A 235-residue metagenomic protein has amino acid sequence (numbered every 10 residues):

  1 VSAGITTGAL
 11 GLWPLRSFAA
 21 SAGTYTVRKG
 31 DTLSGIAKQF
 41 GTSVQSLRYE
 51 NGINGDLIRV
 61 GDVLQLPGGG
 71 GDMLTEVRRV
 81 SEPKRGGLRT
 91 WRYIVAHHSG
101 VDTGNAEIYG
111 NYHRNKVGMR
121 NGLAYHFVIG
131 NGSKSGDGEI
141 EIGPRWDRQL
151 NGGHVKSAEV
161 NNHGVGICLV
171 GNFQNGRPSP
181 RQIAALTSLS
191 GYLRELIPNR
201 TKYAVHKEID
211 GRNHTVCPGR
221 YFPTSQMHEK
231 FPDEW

Functional and structural regions predicted by a protein language model:
V1-A19: N-terminal export signals
S21-K29, G35-T75: Extracellular LysM carbohydrate-binding repeats and other cell-envelope/extracellular binding modules
A22, T42, I53, R89-W91 (+3 more regions): Extracytoplasmic
T32-I36, Y93-V101, G171-P180: Second-shell loop/turn segments in exported
L33-S34, V44, A106-G110, I183 (+1 more regions): Extracytoplasmic/secreted envelope proteins and their assembly/folding machinery, especially bacterial periplasmic
Q45-G52, R78-R79, E107-R114: N-terminal post-signal-peptidase region of extra-cytosolic proteins
G70-T90, N131-K134, E139-I142, W146 (+3 more regions): Basic/polar, cationic surfaces and motifs that engage anionic cell-wall and phosphate/carboxylate ligands
E82-R148: Short, conserved "active-site rim" segments that organize catalytic pockets and cofactor/ligand binding
